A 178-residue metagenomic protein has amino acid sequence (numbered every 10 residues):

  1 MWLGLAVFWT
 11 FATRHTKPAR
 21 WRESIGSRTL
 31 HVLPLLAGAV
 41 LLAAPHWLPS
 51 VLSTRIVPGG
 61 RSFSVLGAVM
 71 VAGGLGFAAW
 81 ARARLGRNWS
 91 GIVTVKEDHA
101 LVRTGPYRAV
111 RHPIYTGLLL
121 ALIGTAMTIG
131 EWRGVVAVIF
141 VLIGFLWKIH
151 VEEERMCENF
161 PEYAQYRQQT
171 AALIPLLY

Functional and structural regions predicted by a protein language model:
M1-K96, R103, A121-Y178: Membrane-anchoring alpha-helices and their flanking helix-loop junctions
H99-Y107, T116: Alpha-helical membrane-protein architecture signal
H112: Short, conserved phosphate/pyrophosphate- and ester-handling motifs at nucleotide-, phospho-/glycolipid
